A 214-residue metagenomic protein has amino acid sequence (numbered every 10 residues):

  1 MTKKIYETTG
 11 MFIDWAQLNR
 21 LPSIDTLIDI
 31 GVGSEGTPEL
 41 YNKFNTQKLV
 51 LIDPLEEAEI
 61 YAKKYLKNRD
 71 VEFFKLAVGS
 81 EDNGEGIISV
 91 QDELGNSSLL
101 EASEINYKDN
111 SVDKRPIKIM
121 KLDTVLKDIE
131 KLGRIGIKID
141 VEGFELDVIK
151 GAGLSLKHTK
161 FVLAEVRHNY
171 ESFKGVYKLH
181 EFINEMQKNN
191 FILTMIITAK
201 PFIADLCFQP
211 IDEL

Functional and structural regions predicted by a protein language model:
M1-L214: Phosphate/nucleotide-binding beta-alpha loop and adjacent structural elements of enzyme active sites
